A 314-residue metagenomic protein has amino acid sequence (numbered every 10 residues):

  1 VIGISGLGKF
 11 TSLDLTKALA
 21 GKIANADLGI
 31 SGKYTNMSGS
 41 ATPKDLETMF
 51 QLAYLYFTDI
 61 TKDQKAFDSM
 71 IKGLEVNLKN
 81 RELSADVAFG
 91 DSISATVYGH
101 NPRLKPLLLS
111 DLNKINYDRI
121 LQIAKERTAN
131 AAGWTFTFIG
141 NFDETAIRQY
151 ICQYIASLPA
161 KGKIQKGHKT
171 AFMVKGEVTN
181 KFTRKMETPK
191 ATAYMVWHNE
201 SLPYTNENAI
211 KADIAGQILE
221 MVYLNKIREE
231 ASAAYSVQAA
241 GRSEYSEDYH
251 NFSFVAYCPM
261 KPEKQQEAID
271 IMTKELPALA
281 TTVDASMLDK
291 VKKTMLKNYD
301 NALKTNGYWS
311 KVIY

Functional and structural regions predicted by a protein language model:
V1-G3, F10-T58, I71-E75, K79 (+5 more regions): M16 family metallopeptidases and their MPP-like homologs
I93, K211-A215, L219, I313-Y314: Short, Φ-rich (hydrophobic/aromatic) sequence segments
H100, N130, T135-A193, H198-S201: An aromatic/glycine/proline-enriched structural segment found at the starts of mature extracellular/organellar domains
G216, L224-N225: Long, His/Glu/Asp-enriched segments that create or flank divalent metal/ion-associated functional microenvironments
